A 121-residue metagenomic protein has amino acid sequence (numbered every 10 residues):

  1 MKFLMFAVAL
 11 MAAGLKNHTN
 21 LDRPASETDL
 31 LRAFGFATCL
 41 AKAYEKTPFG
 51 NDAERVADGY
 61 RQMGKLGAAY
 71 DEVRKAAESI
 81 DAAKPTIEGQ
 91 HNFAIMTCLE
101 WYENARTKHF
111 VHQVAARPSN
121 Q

Functional and structural regions predicted by a protein language model:
M1-K2: N-terminal hydrophobic targeting signals that begin at the initiator methionine
M5-K16: Hydrophobic h-region of N-terminal signal peptides that target proteins for export in Gram-negative bacteria
L15-Q62: N-terminal secretory signal peptides
F49, A53-Q121: Compact alpha-helical subdomains of small soluble proteins
